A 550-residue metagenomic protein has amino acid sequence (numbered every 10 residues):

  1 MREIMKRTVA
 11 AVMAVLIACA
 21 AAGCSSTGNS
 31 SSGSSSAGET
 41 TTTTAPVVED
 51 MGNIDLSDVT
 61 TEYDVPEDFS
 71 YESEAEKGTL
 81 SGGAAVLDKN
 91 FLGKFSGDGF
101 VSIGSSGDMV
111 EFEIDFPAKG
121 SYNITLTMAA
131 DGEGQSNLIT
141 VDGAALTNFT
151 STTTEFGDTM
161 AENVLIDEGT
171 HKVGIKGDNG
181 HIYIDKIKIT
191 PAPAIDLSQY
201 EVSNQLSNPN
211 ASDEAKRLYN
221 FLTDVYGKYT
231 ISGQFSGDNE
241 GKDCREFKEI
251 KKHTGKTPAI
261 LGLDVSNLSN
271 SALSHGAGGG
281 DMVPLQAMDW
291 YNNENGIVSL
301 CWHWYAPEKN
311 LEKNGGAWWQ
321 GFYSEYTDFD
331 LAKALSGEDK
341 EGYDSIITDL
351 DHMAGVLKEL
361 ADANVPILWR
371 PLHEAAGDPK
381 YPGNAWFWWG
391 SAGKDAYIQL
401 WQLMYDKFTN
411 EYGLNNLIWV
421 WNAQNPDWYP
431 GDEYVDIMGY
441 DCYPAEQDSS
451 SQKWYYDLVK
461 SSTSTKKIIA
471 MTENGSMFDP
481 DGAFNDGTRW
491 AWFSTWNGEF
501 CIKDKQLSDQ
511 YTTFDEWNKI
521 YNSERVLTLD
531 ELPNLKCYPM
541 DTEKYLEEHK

Functional and structural regions predicted by a protein language model:
A20-G23: C-terminal motif of bacterial Sec signal peptides marking the signal peptidase cleavage site
S25-I54: Short, low-complexity, disordered segments immediately C-terminal to signal peptides in bacterial exported proteins
P46-A215: Extracytoplasmic
M51-V65, T190-G278, P539-K550: N-terminal module-boundary/linker segments of secreted carbohydrate-active enzymes
Q234, R370-L372, W401-P426, K467-S476: Aromatic-lined carbohydrate-recognition surfaces of secreted/lumenal glycan-active proteins
L263, N425-D448, W496: Aromatic- and acid-rich polysaccharide-binding/catalytic face of secreted or lumenal carbohydrate-active enzymes
L273, G279-L403, N410, L414: Substrate-binding cleft of extracellular glycoside hydrolase catalytic domains
K467-K550: Substrate-binding cleft of secreted/luminal carbohydrate-active enzymes
